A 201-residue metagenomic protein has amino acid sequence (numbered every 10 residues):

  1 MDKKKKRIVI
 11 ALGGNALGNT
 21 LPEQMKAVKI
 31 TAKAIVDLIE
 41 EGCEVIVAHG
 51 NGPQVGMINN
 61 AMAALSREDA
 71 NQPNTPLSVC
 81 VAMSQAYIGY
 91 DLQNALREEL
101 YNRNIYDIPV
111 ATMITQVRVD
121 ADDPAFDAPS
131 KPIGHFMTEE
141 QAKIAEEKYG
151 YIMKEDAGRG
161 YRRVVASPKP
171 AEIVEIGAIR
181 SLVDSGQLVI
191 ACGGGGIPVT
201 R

Functional and structural regions predicted by a protein language model:
M1-A48, M57-R67, P76, S181-G186: N-terminal glycine-/serine-/threonine-rich phosphate-binding loop
G13-N15, N51-P53, N60, T115-V117 (+1 more regions): Short, ordered loop/turn segments at secondary-structure junctions
A16, I173, L188-R201: Conserved mixed alpha/beta catalytic, RNA-binding, or beta-rich assembly cores of soluble enzyme, regulatory
A16-P22, R159-A166, T200-R201: Short, basic, glycine/proline-bearing loop/turn elements
T20-P22, G56-A61, D122-A128, T200-R201: Short acidic, glycine/serine/threonine-rich loops at helix termini
L65-V189: Ligand-binding beta-strand-loop-alpha-helix segment within the catalytic cores of soluble metabolic enzymes
